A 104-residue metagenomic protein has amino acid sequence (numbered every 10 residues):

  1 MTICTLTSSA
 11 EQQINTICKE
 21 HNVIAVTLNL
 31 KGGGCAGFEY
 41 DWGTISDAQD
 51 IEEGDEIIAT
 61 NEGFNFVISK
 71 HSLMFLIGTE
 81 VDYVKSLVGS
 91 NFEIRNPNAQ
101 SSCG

Functional and structural regions predicted by a protein language model:
M1-G104: Signature of N-terminal electron-transfer/Fe-S-associated modules in redox systems
